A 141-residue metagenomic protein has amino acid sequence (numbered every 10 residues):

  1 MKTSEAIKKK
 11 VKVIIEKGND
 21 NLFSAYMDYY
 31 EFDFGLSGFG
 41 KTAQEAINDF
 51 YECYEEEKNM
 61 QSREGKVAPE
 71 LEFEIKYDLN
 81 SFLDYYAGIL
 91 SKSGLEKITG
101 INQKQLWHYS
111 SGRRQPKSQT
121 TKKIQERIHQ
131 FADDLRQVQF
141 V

Functional and structural regions predicted by a protein language model:
M1-E64: DNA-contacting interfaces and partner/effector-binding or oligomerization modules in DNA-centric proteins
M1-K10, E52-S110, R114-Q119, D134-V141: Short, charged, surface-exposed hinge/linker loops at domain edges that act as mobile lids or interdomain connectors
N48, H108, E126: DNA-binding alpha-helical recognition surfaces that contact promoter or target DNA
T121-Q125: Hydrophobic micro-packing sites on short alpha-helices
R127, F131-D134: Residue cluster at the C-terminal edge of the helix-turn-helix DNA-binding motif
